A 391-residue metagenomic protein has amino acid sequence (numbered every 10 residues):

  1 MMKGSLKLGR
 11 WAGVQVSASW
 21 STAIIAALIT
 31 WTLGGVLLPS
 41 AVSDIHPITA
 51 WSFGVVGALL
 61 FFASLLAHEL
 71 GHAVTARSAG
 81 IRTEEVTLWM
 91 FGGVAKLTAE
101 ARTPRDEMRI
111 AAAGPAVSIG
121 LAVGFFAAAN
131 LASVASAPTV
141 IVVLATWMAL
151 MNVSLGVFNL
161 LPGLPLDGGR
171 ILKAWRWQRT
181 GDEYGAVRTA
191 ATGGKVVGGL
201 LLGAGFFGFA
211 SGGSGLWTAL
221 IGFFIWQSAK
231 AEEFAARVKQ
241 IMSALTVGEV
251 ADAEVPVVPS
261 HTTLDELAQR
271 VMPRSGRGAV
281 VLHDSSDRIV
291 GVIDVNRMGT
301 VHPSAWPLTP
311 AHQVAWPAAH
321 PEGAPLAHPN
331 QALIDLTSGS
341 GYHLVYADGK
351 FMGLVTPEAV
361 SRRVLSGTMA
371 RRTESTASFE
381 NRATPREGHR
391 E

Functional and structural regions predicted by a protein language model:
M1-F53, K96, E100, N330 (+3 more regions): N-terminal signal-anchor transmembrane helix
M2-T30, S43, W51-M108, T146-W175: Small-residue-rich helix-interface/hinge motifs
R10, V14, N130-V142, A174-T192: Membrane interface segments of multi-pass transport proteins and intramembrane proteases
Q15-I25, I110-L121, V187-G198: Select subsegments of transmembrane alpha-helices in polytopic membrane proteins, especially boundary-proximal
M148-V238: Alpha-helical transmembrane segments and adjacent TM-loop junctions that form the membrane-embedded core of multi-pass
S211-H261, A370-H389: Membrane-interfacial segments at transmembrane helix termini in multi-pass membrane proteins
S243-P256, L264, P307-H320: Bateman (tandem CBS) regulatory domains
V257-R277, L282-D284, T300-P303, P321-G341 (+3 more regions): The conserved cystathionine-beta-synthase
